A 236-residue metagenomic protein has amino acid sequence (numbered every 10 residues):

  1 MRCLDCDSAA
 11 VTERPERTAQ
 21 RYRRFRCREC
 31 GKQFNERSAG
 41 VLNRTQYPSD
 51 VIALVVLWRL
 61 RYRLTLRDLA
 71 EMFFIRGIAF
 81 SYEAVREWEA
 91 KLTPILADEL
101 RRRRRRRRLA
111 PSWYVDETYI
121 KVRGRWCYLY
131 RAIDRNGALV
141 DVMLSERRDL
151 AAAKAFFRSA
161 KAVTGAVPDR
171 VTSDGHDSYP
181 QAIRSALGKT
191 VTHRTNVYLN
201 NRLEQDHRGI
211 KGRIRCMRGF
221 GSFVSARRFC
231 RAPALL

Functional and structural regions predicted by a protein language model:
D5-S8, E29: Short, cysteine/histidine-rich loop/knuckle motifs that typically chelate Zn2+
V11, C27, V55, L69 (+9 more regions): Mobile genetic element proteins and their domesticated derivatives, centered on retroelements and DNA transposons
E16-L60, S81, E87, R104 (+2 more regions): Basic, short loop/linker segments at the boundary and entry of helix-turn-helix/winged-helix-like folds
L42-S49, E87-K91, V142-G165: Active-site beta-loop-alpha junctions of metal-dependent nucleic acid enzymes, especially the RNase H-like/DDE
L60-R63, R123-L139, R148-D149, F157-R158: Short conserved beta-strand segments at catalytic cores or DNA/RNA-binding microdomains of nucleic-acid binding
T65-I78: DNA-recognition alpha helix
L109-V122: Two-metal-ion RNase H-like nuclease active-site motif
R213-L236: Basic, amphipathic alpha-helical segments enriched in Lys/Arg and hydrophobic/aromatic residues
